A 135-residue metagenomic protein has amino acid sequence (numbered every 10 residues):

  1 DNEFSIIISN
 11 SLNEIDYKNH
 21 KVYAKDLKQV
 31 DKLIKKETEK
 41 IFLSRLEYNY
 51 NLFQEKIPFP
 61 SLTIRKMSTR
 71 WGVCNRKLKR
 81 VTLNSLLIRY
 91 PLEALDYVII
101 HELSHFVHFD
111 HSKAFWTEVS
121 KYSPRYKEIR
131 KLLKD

Functional and structural regions predicted by a protein language model:
D1-Y97, F106-D135: Active-site-proximal or metal-binding-adjacent scaffold patches in catalytic folds
E102: Walker B catalytic acidic pair
